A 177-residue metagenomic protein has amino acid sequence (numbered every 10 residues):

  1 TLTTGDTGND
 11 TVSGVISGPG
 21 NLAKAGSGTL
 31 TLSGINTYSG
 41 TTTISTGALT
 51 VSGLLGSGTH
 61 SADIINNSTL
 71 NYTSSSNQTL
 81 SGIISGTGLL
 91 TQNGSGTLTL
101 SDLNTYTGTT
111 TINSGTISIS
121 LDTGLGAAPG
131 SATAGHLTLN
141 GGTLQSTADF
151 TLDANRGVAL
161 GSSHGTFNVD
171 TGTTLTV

Functional and structural regions predicted by a protein language model:
T1-D10, S17-T31, S39-T99, T107-T176: Beta-strand repeat architectures
